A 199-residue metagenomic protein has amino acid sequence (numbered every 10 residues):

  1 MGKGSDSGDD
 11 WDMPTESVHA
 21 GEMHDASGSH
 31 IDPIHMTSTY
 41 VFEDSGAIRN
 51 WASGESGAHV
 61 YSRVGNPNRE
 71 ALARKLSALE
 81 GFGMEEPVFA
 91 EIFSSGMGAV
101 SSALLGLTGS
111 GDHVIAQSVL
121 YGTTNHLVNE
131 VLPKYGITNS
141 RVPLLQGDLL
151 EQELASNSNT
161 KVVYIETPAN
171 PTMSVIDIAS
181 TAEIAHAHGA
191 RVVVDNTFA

Functional and structural regions predicted by a protein language model:
M1-N66, R74-S77: N-terminal "arm"/small-domain region of PLP-dependent enzymes with the aminotransferase-like
G28, L76, A99, V114 (+3 more regions): Buried hydrophobic positions in well-ordered alpha/beta secondary-structure cores of metabolic enzymes
D44-G98, T123-E130: Conserved N-terminal alpha-helix of the aminotransferase class I/II PLP-enzyme fold
G106-T124, V142: Conserved PLP-anchoring active-site segment centered on the Schiff-base-forming lysine
V131, Y135-L145: A glycine-rich helix N-cap at a beta->alpha junction
L144-A199: Active-site phosphate-binding strand-loop segment of PLP-dependent enzymes
